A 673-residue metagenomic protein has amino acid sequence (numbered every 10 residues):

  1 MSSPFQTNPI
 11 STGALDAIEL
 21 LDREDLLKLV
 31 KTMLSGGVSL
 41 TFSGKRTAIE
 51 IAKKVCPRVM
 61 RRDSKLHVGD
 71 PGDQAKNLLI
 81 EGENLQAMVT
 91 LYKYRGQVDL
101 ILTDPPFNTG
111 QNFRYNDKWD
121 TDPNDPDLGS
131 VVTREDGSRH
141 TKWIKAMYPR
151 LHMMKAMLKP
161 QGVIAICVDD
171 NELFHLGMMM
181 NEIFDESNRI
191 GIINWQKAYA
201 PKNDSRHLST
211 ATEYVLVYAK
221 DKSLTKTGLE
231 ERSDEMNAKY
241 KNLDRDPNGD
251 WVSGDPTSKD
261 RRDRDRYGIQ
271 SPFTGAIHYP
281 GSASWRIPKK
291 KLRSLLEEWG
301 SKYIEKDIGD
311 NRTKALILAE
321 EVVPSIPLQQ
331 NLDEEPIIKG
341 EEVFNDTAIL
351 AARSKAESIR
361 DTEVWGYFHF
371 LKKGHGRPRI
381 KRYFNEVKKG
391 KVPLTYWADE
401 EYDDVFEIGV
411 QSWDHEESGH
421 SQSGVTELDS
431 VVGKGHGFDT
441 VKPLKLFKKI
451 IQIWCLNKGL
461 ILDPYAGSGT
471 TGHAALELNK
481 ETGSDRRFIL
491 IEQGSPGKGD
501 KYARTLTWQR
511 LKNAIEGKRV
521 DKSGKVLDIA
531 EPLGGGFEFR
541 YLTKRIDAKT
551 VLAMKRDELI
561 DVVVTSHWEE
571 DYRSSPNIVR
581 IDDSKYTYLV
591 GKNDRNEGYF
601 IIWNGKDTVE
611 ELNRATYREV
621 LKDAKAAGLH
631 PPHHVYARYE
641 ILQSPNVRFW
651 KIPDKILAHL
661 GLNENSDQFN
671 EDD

Functional and structural regions predicted by a protein language model:
M1, K259-D260, K606: General N-terminal leader/first-domain-start detector
M1-I18: Intrinsically disordered, low-structural-confidence terminal and linker regions
L15-L460: Class I S-adenosyl-L-methionine
F42, R46-I49, I144, N171-L176 (+1 more regions): Conserved S-adenosyl-L-methionine
Y94-R95, Y115-K118, M179-N181, A475 (+3 more regions): Short, glycine/charged-enriched secondary-structure capping and boundary segments
D99, Q161-I164, R189-G191, G459-L462 (+3 more regions): Residue-level recognition of the N-termini of beta-strands and the immediately preceding loop/turn
V168, N194-K197, K220, S271 (+8 more regions): Active-site proximal loops enriched in glycine and acidic residues that flank catalytic Cys/His/Asp and coordinate
E477, E481-D673: PRPP-dependent phosphoribosyltransferase catalytic core
